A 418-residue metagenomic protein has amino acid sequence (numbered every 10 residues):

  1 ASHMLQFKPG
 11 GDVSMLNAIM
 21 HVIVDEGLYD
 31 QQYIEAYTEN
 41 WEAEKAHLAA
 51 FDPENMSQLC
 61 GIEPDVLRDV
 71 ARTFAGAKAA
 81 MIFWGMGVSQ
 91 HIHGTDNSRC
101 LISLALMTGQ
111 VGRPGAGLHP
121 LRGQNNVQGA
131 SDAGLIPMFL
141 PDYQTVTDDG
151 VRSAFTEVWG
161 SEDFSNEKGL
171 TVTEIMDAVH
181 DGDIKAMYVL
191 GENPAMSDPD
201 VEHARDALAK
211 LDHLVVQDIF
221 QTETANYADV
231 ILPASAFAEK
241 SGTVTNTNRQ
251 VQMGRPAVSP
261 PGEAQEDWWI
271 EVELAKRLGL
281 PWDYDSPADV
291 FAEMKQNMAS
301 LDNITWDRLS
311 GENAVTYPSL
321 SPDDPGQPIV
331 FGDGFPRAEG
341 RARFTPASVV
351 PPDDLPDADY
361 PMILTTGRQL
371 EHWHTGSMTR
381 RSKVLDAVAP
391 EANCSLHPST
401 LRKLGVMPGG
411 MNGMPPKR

Functional and structural regions predicted by a protein language model:
A1-N126, V146-F331, L364, A387-P415: Cofactor-pocket helix-loop regions in the catalytic cores of large enzyme subunits
S2, D323-A358: Interdomain regulatory linker/hinge segments that flank or connect interaction modules in polarity/junction/synaptic
M4, N126, G134-M138, D142: Surface-exposed loop and adjacent secondary-structure segments within mature catalytic domains
R99, A130-A133: Eukaryote-specific, cytoplasm-facing alpha-helical/coiled-coil scaffolding segments in long proteins
P137-M138, P194-A195, T375, T379: Conserved thiamine diphosphate
Y360-M362: Short structural boundary motif marking the start of a folded domain
T365-N393: Glycine-rich loop/turn
